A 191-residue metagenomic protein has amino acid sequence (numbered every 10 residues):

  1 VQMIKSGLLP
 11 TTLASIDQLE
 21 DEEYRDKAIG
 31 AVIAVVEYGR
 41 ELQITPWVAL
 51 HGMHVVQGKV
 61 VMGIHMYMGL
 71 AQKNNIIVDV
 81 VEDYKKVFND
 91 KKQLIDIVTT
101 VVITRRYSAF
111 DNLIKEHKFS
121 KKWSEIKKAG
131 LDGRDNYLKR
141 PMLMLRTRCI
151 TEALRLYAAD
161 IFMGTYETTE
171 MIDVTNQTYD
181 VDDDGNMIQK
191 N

Functional and structural regions predicted by a protein language model:
V1-N191: Polyanion-binding surfaces on beta-sheet-dominated domains and ring/shell assemblies
